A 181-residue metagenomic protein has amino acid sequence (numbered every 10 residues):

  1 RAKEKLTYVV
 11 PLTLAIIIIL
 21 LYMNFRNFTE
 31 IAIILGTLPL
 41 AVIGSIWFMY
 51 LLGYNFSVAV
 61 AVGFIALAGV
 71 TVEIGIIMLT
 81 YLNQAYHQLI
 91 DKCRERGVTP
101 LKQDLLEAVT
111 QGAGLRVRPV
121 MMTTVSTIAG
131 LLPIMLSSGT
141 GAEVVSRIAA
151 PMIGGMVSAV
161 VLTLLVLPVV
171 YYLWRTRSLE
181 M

Functional and structural regions predicted by a protein language model:
R1-P11, V109, P133, G139 (+1 more regions): Juxtamembrane "pre-transmembrane" interface segments
A2-T13, G112-T123, I148-G155: Loop-to-transmembrane-helix entry motif
T7-Y8, L40, V70, A150 (+1 more regions): Residue-level marker of structural boundaries
Y8, L12, F25, Q84 (+3 more regions): Short, well-ordered loop/turn and helix-capping segments at boundaries between secondary-structure elements and domains
I19-R116, M121-S138, V157-S158, L162-L165: Hydrophobic transmembrane alpha-helices and their membrane-interface caps in long multi-pass transport proteins
M78, S138-M181: Hydrophobic alpha-helical transmembrane segments of membrane transport and translocation systems, primarily multi-pass
